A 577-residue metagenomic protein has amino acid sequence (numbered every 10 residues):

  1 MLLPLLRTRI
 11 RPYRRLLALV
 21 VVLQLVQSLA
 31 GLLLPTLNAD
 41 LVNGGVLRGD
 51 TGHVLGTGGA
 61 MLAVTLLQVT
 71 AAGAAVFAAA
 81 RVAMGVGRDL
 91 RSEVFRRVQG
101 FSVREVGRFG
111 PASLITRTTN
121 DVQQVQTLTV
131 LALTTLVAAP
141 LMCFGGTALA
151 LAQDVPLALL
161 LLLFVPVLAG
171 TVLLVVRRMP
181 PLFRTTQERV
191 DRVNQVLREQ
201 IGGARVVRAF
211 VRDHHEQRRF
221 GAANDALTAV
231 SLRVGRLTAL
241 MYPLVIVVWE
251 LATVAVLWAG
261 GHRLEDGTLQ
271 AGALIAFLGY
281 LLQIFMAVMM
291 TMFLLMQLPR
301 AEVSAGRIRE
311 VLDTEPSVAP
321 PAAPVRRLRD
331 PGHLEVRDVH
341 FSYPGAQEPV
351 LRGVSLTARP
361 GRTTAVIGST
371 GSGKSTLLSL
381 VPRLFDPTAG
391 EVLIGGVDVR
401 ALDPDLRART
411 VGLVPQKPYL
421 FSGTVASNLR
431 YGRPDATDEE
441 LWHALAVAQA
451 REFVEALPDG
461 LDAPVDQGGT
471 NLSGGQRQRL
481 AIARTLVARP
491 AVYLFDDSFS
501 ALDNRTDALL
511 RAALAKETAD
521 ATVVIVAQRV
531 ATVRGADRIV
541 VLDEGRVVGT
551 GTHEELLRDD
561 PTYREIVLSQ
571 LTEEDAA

Functional and structural regions predicted by a protein language model:
M1-L34, V46-M61, L67, A75-A79 (+10 more regions): Membrane-integrated ABC transporters
R11-R15, G100-G107, N120-T129, L133 (+10 more regions): An intracellular "coupling" helix at the cytosolic face of ABC transporter transmembrane type-1 domains
P12, L17-V26, M61, L131-T185 (+1 more regions): Transmembrane helices of ABC transporter permease
V22-L23, Q27-A39, N43, T51 (+11 more regions): Juxtamembrane helix-loop junctions of ABC transporter transmembrane domains
L25-L33, L62, L66-G73, V125-L128 (+5 more regions): Hydrophobic alpha-helical transmembrane bundles that constitute the permease/transmembrane domains of multi-pass
G49-D50, L149-L163, R233-R307, V311-L312: Helix-loop-helix
R327-A577: ABC-type nucleotide-binding domain
